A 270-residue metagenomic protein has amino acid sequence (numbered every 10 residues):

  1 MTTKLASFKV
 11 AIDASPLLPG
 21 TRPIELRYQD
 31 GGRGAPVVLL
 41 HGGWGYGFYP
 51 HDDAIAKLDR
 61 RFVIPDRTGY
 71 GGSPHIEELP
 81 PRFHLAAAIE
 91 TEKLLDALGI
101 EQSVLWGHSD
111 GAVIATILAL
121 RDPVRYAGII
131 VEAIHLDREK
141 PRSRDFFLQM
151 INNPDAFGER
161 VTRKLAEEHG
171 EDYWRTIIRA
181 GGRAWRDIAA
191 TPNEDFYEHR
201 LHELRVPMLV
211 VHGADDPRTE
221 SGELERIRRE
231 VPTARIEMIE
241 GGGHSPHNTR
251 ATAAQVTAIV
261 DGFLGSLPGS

Functional and structural regions predicted by a protein language model:
T21-P74: Conserved HGGG/HGGXW glycine-rich cap/lid loop of the alpha/beta-hydrolase fold
D52, V206, E220-R229: Short alpha-helix in the alpha/beta-hydrolase fold that links the catalytic acid
I64-Q102: Active-site loop/oxyanion-hole signature of alpha/beta-hydrolase fold enzymes
V113-G158: Flexible "cap/lid" loop of the alpha/beta hydrolase fold
R183-R200: Active-site nucleophile elbow and catalytic-triad environment of alpha/beta-hydrolase enzymes
L204, V210-H212: Short beta-strand/loop motif that positions the catalytic acidic residue of the alpha/beta-hydrolase fold
D215-T219: Acidic catalytic loop of the alpha/beta-hydrolase fold
G242-A254: Catalytic histidine-centered segment of alpha/beta-hydrolase-like enzymes
